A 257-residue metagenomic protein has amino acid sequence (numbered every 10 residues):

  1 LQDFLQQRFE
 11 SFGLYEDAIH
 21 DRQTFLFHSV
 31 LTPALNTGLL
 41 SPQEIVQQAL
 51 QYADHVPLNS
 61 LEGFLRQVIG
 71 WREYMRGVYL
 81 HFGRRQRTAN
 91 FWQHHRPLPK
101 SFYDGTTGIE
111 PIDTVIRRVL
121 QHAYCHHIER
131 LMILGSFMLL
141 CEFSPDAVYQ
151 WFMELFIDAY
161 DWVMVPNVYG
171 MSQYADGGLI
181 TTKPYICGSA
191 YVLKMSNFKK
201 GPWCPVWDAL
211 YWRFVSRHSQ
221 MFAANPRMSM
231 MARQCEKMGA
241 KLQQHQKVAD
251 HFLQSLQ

Functional and structural regions predicted by a protein language model:
L1-A123, L140, W151-P184: Catalytic cores of enzymes that engage adenine nucleotides and/or redox cofactors via long glycine-rich, Lys/Arg/His
L1-V30, A34, V206-W207, Q220-Q257: A eukaryotic "domain-start" boundary segment
Q6-E10, Q51-D54, G70, L80-G83 (+7 more regions): Generic surface-pattern signal
F91-L98, M153-Q244: C-terminal, helix-dominated tail/subdomain
L134-M138: Alpha-helical support elements that line or immediately flank enzyme active sites and cofactor-binding pockets
S144-V148: Structural helix-adjacent loops and short alpha-helical linkers that scaffold large soluble proteins
